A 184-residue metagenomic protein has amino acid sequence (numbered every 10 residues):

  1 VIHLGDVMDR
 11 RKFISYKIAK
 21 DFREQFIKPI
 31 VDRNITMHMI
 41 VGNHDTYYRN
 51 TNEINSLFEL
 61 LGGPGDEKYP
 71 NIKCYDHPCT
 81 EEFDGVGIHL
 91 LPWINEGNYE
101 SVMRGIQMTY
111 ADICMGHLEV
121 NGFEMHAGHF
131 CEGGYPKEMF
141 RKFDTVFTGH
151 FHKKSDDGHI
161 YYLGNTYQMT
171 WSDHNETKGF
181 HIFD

Functional and structural regions predicted by a protein language model:
V1-T80, M139-F143: Core catalytic region of metal-dependent phosphoesterases/phosphodiesterases, especially metallo-beta-lactamase-like
H3, R10, H89, C114-G116 (+1 more regions): Redox-cofactor binding/interface segments in oxidoreductases and associated redox assembly factors
G5-D6, G42-N43, H117, G149-H150 (+1 more regions): Active-site glycine-centered loops adjacent to acidic/histidine catalytic or metal-binding residues that shape
D9, T46, N95, V120 (+1 more regions): Active-site micro-motifs of SAM-dependent methyltransferase domains
I35, Y110-A111, I182: Short coil/turn segments at beta-strand junctions that form active-site/ligand-binding loops
I72, V86-I88, D112, G158-L163: Active-site regions of enzymes building and remodeling cell-envelope glycoconjugates
F83-E138: Binuclear metal-dependent hydrolase catalytic cores centered on His/Asp/Glu-rich metal-binding motifs
V120-N121, H126-D184: Conserved beta-sheet core of the metallophosphoesterase superfamily
